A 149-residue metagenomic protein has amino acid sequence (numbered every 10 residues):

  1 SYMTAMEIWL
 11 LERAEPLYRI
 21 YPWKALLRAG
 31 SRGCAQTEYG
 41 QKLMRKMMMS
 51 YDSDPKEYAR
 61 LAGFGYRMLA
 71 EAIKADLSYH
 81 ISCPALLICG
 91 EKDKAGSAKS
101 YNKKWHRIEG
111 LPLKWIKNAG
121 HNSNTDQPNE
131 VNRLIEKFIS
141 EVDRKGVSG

Functional and structural regions predicted by a protein language model:
S1-I20: Flexible "cap/lid" loop of the alpha/beta hydrolase fold
M3, S97-K99, T125: Short glycine-/acidic-enriched loop or helix-start segments at secondary-structure transitions that form or flank
E12, R45-K46, K117: Positions in alpha-helical segments
A14, W23, T37, I108 (+1 more regions): Acidic-histidine catalytic/liganding microenvironments
I20-H80: Conserved alpha/beta-hydrolase catalytic His-Asp/Glu region
K46, G63-M68, S100-K103, E130-K137: Alpha-helical elements of Rossmann-like donor-binding domains used by nucleotide-donor carbohydrate transfer enzymes
S82-A119: Conserved loop-alpha-helix segment in the C-terminal half of the alpha/beta-hydrolase fold that carries the catalytic
E109-G149: Catalytic active-site module of serine/aspartate enzymes centered on a nucleophile-bearing elbow/loop
